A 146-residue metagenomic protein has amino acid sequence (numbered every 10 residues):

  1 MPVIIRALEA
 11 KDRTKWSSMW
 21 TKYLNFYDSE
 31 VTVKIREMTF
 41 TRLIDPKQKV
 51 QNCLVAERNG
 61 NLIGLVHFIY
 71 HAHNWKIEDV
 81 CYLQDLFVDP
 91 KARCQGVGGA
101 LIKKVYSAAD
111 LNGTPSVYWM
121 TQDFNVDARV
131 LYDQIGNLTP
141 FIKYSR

Functional and structural regions predicted by a protein language model:
I4-S18: A short beta-loop-alpha structural element at the N-terminal edge of CoA-dependent acyl/N-acetyltransferase catalytic
T21-R42: Conserved GNAT-fold acetyl-CoA-binding loop/helix
L43-V55, Y82: A short helix-loop-beta-strand connector motif used in the catalytic cores of GNAT acetyltransferases and, in some
V55, N61-Y70: Conserved beta-strand in the GNAT
H71-L83, R93, P140: A conserved beta-turn-beta hairpin within the catalytic core of GNAT-like acetyltransferases that forms part
V88, C94-S107, Q134: Conserved acetyl-CoA-binding loop-helix of GNAT-fold acetyltransferases
G99, D123-I142, R146: Conserved active-site alpha-helix within GNAT-family acetyltransferase domains
D110-M120: Conserved GNAT acetyl-CoA-binding A-motif
